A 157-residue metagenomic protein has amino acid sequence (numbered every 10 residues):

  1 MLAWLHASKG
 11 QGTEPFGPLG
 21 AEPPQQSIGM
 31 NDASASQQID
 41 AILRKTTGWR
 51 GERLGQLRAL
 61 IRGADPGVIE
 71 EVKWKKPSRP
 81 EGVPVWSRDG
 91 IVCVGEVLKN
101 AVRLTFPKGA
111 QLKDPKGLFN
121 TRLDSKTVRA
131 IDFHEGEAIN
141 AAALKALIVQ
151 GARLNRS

Functional and structural regions predicted by a protein language model:
L2-G12: Extreme N-terminal basic, low-complexity initiation segments that serve as generic localization/processing leaders
L5-H6, F16-S157: Charge-dense, helix-prone N-terminal extensions
